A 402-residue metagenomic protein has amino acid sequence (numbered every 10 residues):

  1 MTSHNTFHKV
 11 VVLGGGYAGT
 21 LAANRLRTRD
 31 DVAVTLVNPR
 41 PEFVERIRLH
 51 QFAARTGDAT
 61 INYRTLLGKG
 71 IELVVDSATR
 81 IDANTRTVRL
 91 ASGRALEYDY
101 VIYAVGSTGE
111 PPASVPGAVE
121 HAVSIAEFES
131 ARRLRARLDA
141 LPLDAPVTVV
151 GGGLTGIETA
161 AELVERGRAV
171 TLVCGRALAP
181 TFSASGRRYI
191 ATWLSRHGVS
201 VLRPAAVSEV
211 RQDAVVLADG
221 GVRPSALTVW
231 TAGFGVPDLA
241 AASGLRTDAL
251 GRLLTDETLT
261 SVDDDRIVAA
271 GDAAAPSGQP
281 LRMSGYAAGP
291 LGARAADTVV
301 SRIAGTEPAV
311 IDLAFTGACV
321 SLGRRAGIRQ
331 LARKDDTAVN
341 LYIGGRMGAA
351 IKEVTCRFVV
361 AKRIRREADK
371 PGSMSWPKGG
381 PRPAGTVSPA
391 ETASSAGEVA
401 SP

Functional and structural regions predicted by a protein language model:
M1-F7, I71-P146, V229: FAD-binding core/adjacent interface of flavoenzyme oxidoreductases
T2-E72, E158-A184, P402: Beta1-alpha1 glycine-rich phosphate/pyrophosphate-binding loop at the start of Rossmann-like nucleotide-binding domains
V12-G14, Y103, V150-G151: Conserved N-terminal Rossmann-fold NAD(P)-binding element of oxidoreductases
G15, V105-G106, P112, D219 (+1 more regions): Glycine-rich, N-terminal phosphate-binding loop of Rossmann-like dinucleotide-binding domains
E72-I81, T85-V88, L96, R166-E257 (+1 more regions): A Rossmann-like FAD-binding core segment of flavoenzymes
A118-L143, V222-P290: FAD-site-proximal beta/loop scaffold in flavoenzymes
A241, A249, A273-G323: A conserved FAD-binding loop/helix module that cradles the flavin
R324-P402: C-terminal auxiliary extensions adjacent to catalytic cores
